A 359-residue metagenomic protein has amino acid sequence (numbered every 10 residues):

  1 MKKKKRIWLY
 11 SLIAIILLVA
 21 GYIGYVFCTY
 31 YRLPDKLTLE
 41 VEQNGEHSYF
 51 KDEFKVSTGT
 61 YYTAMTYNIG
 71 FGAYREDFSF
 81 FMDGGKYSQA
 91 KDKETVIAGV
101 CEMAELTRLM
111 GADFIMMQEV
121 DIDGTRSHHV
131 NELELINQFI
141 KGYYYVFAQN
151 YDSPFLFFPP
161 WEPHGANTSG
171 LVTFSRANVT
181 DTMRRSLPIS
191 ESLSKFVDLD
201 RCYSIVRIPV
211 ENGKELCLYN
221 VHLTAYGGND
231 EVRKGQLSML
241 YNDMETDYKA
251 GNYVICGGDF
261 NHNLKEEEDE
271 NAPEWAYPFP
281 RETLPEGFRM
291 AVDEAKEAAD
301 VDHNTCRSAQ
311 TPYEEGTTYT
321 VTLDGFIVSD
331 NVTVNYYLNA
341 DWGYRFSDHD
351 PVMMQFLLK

Functional and structural regions predicted by a protein language model:
K2-F139, Y144-E162, T168, K359: N-terminal, active-site-proximal structural segment of metallo-dependent hydrolase catalytic domains
K5-Y10, Y22-F50, E245-I255, N261-K359: Metal-dependent phosphoester-hydrolase catalytic domains
V56-G59, L109, Q138, H164-N167 (+4 more regions): Extracellular/periplasmic catalytic domains that process cell-envelope and extracellular macromolecules
T63-I69, G99-H129, F174, V206-I208 (+4 more regions): Active-site beta-strand/loop signature of hydrolases that rely on acidic residues for catalysis
F71-G72, D121-G124, N150-P154, V179-T180 (+4 more regions): Solvent-exposed loop/turn segments at secondary-structure junctions within structured extracellular/periplasmic domains
K86-D92, V120-I122, L187-K195, H222-E231: Surface-exposed cleft-lining segments at the edges of enzyme active sites
Q138-K141, G165-T182, T318-T333, L357: Conserved beta strand-loop-helix elements of the APE1-like EEP
D152-L216, N220: A well-ordered secondary-structure block
